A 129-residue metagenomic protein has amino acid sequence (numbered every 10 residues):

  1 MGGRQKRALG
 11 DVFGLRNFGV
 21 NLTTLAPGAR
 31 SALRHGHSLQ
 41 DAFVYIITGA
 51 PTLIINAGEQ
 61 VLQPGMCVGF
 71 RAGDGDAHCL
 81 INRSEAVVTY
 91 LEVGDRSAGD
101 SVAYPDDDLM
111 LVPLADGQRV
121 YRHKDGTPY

Functional and structural regions predicted by a protein language model:
M1-N17, S101-Y129: A short, N-terminal "cap"/entry segment at the start of jelly-roll beta-barrel domains of the cupin/DSBH fold
M1-R34, Q40: A short glycine-rich, His/Asp/Glu-containing loop-to-beta-strand
L22-A26, G36-I54, V93-S97: Short, conserved beta-strand element in jelly-roll/cupin
L33, L53-I54, F70, A77-R83: Short beta-strand His + acidic residue motifs that chelate non-heme Fe in jelly-roll/DSBH and cupin folds
F43, A50-T52, E59, A77 (+1 more regions): Structural motif
A57-G73: Short acidic-glycine-tyrosine-enriched beta hairpin
G73-G99: Ligand-binding loop in jelly-roll beta-barrel domains
